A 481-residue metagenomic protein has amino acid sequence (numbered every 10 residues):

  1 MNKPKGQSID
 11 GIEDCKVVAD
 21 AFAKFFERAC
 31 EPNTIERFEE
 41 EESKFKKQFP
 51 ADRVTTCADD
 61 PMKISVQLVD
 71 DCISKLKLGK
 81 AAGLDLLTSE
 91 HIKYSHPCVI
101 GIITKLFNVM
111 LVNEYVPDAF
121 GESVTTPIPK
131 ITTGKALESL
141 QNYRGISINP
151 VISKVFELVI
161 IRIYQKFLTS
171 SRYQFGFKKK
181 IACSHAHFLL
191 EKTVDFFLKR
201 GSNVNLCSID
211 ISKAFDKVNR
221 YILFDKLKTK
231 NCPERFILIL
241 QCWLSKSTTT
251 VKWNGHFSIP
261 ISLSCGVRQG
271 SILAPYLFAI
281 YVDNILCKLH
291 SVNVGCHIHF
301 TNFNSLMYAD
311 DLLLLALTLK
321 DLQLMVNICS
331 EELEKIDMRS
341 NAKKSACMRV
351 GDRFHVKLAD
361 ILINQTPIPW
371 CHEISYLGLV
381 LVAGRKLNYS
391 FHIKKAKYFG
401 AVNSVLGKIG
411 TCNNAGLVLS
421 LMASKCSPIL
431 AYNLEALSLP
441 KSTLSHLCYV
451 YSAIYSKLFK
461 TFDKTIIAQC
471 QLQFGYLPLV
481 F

Functional and structural regions predicted by a protein language model:
M1-Q141, S147, K154-V155, Y173 (+2 more regions): Surface-exposed loop/turn segments and immediately adjacent short secondary-structure elements within folded domains
F26, V69, G83, I103 (+18 more regions): Mobile genetic element proteins and their domesticated derivatives, centered on retroelements and DNA transposons
Q67-S74, T133, A186-N205, C296-F300 (+1 more regions): A short acidic-Thr-Gly-centered motif at the start of a beta-strand
G79-L87, T125, E138-I148, S184-K228: Conserved catalytic palm subdomain of right-hand nucleotidyl-transferase polymerases, strongest for RNA-directed enzymes
G83, E122-T125, R144, Q174-G176 (+8 more regions): Catalytic palm active-site di-aspartate
I211-A309, L317-M325: Conserved polymerase palm-domain catalytic core
G255, R339-H372: Short, conserved micro-motifs composed of acidic
A309-D310, D337, N341-A346, V350-D352 (+1 more regions): Non-catalytic, peripheral interaction segments enriched in hydrophobic/basic residues
